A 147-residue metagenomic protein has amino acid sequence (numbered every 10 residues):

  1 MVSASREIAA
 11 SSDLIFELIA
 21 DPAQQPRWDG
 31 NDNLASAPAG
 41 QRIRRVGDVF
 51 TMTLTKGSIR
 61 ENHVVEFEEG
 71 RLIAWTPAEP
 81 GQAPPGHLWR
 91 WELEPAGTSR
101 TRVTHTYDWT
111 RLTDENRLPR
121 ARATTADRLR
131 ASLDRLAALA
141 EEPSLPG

Functional and structural regions predicted by a protein language model:
M1-Q41: Hydrophobic ligand-binding cavity/cleft-lining segments
S3-S5, V49-T51, A74, R90-E92 (+1 more regions): Beta-strand secondary-structure signal
R6, R60-E66, P77, H87-P95: Hydrophobic/aromatic beta-strand elements that line small-molecule binding cavities or substrate pockets in beta-rich
S12-D13, V65-G70, E92-R102: A short, structured loop/turn motif at beta-sheet edges
S36-Q82, R102, A138-G147: Glycine-rich portal/gate segments that line the openings of hydrophobic small-molecule binding cavities
E79-A131, G147: Beta-strand/loop substructures that line and gate deep hydrophobic ligand-binding cavities in soluble
